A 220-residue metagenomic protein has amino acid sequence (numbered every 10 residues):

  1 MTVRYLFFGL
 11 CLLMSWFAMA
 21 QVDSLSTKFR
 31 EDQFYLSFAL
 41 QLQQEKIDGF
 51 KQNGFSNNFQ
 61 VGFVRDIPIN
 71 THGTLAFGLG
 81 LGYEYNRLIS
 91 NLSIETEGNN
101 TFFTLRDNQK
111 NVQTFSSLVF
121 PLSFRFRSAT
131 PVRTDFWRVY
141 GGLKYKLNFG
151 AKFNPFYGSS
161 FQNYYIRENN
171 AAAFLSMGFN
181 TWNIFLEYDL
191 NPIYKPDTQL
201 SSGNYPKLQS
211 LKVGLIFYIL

Functional and structural regions predicted by a protein language model:
L13-F17: N-terminal signal peptide c-region/cleavage motif recognized by signal peptidases
Q21-D66, K212, I216-L220: Short glycine/proline- and aromatic-enriched beta-strand/turn motifs that initiate or cap beta-hairpins
V22-D32, P68-L75, A129-W137: Short loop/turn motifs that connect adjacent beta-strands in outer-membrane beta-barrel proteins
D23-L25, F29, Q43, N163-L220: Predominantly the C-terminal beta-signal and adjacent terminal strand-loop region of outer-membrane beta-barrel
Q33, K51-R106: Glycine- and aromatic-enriched membrane insertion/assembly motifs of diderm outer-membrane and organelle channel
Q41-Q43, G82-L88, R127, K144-G150 (+2 more regions): Structural signature of outer-membrane beta-barrel domains
I47-G54, L88-G98, F102-F115, N148-F174: Extracellular/periplasm-exposed beta-strand and loop segments of Gram-negative cell-envelope proteins, dominated by
V61-I67, L81-Y83, F120-S128, G141-Y145 (+3 more regions): Residues on the lipid-exposed face of transmembrane beta-strands in outer-membrane beta-barrel proteins
